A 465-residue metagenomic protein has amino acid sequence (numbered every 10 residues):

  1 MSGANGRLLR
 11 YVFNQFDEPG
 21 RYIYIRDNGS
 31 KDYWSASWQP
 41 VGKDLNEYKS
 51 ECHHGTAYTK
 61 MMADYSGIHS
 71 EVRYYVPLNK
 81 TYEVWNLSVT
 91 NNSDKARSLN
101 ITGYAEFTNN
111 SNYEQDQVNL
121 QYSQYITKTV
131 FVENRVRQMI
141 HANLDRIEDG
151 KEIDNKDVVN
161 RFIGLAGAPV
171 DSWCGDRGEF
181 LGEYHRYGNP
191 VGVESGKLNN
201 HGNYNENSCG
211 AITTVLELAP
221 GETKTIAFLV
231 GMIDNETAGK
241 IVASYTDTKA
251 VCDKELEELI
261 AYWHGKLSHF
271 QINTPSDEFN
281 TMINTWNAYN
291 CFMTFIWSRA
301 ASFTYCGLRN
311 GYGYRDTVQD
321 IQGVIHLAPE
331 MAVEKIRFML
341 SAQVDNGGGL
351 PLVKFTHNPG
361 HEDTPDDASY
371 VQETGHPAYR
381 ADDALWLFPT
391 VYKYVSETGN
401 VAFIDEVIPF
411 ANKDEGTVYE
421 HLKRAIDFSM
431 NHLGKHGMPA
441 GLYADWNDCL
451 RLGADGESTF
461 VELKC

Functional and structural regions predicted by a protein language model:
M1-R315, P329-F338, A342, K393-E397: Anionic coordination/interaction segments
S2, A36, N112-E114, G348-P351 (+3 more regions): Short acidic, glycine/serine/threonine-rich loops at helix termini
Y24-D27, Y312, T317, I321-A332 (+1 more regions): Aromatic-rich carbohydrate-recognition surfaces in CAZymes
D27, N207, D316, D382-D383 (+4 more regions): Acidic side chains
L87, K464-C465: Charged, amphipathic alpha-helical scaffolding segments
G103, Y379, L442-D445: Exposed, low-complexity/repetitive linear segments and helix-based recognition motifs, biased toward charged/polar
G192, H269-G311, I336-Q372, I426-E462: Extended glycan-interaction surfaces of carbohydrate-active proteins
